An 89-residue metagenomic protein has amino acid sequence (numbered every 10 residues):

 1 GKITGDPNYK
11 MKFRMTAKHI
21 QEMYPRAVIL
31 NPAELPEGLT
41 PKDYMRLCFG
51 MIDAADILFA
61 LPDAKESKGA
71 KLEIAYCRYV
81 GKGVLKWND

Functional and structural regions predicted by a protein language model:
G1-D89: Conserved catalytic or regulatory cores that recognize and/or transform ribose-phosphate-containing ligands
